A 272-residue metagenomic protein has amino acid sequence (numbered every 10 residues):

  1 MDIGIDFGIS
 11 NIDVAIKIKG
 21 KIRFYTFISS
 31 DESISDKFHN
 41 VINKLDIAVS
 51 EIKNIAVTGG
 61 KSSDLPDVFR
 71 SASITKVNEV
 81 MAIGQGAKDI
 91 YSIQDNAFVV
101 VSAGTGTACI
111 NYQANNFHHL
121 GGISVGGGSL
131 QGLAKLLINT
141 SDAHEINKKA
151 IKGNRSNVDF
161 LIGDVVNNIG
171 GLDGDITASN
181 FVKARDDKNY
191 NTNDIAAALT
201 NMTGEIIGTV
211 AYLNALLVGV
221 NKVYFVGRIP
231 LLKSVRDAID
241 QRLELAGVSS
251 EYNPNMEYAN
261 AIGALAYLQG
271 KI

Functional and structural regions predicted by a protein language model:
M1-R23, N96-A114: Gly/Thr-rich phosphate-binding beta-strand-loop-beta motif of the actin/hexokinase/Hsp70
D6, A56-T58, V100-G106, I110 (+3 more regions): Short beta-strand segments
F27-S30, L45-E79, Y112-H119: Short beta-strand-loop/turn "lid" adjacent to the catalytic site in phosphate-handling enzymes
V57-D64, L213-R242, E257: Glycine-rich phosphate-binding loops at beta-strand->alpha-helix junctions
I74-V101, T105-N116, I262-L268: Conserved phosphate-binding catalytic cores of ATP/NTP-utilizing and phosphoryl-transfer enzymes
G84-I90, S129-A134, D142, E244 (+1 more regions): Glycine-rich phosphate-binding/hydrolytic loop that grips phosphoryl groups
N115-N167: Glycine-rich phosphate-binding loop plus the immediately following alpha-helix
D173-K222, R228, E257: Adenine-nucleotide phosphate-binding core of ATP-dependent small-molecule kinases
